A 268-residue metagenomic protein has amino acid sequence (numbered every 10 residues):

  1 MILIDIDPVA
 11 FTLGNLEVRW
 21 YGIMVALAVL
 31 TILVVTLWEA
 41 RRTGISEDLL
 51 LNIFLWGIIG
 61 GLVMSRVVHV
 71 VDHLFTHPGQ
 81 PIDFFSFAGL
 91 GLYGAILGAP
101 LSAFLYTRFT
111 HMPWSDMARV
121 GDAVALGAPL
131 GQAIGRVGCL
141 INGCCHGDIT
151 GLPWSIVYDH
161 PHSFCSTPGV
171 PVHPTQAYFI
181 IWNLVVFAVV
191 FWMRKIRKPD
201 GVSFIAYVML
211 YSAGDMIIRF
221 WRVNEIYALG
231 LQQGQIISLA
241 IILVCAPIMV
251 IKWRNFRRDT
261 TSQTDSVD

Functional and structural regions predicted by a protein language model:
M1-D268: A feature for loop-to-transmembrane-helix boundaries and adjacent hydrophobic helices in multi-pass integral membrane
